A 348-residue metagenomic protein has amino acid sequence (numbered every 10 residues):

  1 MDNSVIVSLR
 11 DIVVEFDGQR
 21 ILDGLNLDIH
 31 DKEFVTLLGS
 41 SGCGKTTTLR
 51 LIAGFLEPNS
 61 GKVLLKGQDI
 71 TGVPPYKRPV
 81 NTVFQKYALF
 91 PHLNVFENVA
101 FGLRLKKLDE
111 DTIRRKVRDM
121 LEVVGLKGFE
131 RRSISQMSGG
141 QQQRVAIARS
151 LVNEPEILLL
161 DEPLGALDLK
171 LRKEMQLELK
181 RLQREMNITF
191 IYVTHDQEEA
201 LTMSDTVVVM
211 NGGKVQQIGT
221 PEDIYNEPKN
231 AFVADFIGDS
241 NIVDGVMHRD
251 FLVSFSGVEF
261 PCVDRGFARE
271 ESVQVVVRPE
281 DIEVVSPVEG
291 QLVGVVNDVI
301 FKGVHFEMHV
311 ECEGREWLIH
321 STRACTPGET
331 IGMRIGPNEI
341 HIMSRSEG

Functional and structural regions predicted by a protein language model:
M1-V13, P287-E289, S346-G348: ABC-family P-loop ATPase nucleotide-binding domain
V7, L22-G24: Conserved structural motif at the start of ABC-family nucleotide-binding domains
F34, P75-Q85, L89-F232: ABC ATPase nucleotide-binding domains
L38-S40: The feature captures the beta-strand-to-loop junction immediately N-terminal to the Walker
A53: Helix-to-loop junction immediately C-terminal to a conserved catalytic motif
N59-K62, T112, G212, D244: Conserved coupling/switch loops of ABC nucleotide-binding domains, chiefly the family-specific signature
G61-D69: Conserved ABC transporter NBD signature motif
S240, F251-G348: Non-catalytic connector elements of ABC transporters
